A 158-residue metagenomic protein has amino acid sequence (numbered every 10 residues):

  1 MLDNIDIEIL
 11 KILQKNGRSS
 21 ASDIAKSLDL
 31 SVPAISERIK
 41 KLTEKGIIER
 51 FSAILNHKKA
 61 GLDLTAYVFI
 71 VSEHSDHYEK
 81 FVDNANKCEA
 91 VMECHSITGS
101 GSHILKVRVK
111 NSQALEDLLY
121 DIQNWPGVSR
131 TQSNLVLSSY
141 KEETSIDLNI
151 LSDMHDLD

Functional and structural regions predicted by a protein language model:
M1-D158: A compositional/biophysical signature of low hydrophobicity enriched in polar/charged and small residues
